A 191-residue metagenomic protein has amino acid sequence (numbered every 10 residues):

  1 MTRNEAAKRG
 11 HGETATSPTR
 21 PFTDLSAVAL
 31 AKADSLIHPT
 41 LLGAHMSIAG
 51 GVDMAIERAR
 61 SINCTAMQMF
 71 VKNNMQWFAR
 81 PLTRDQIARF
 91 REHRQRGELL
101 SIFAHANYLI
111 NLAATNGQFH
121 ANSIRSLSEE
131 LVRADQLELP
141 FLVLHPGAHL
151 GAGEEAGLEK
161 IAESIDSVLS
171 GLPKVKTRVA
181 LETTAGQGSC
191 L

Functional and structural regions predicted by a protein language model:
T23-S26, K32: Short Gly/Ser/Thr- and charged-rich N-terminal loops/segments that act as flexible capping/hinge elements
T40-D53, N111-I124: Active-site mouth loops of central-metabolism enzymes
L42-M46, M67-M69, I102-A106, L142-L144 (+1 more regions): Hydrophobic faces of well-ordered beta-strands that scaffold small-molecule active sites in alpha/beta enzyme cores
H45-A49, K72-N74, A106-L109, G147-H149 (+1 more regions): Active-site beta-loop-alpha junctions enriched in small/polar residues
E57-N63, R84-F103, V132-Q136, L169-K174: Acidic (Asp/Glu)-rich catalytic clusters
M69-I87: Glycine-rich, proline-tolerant flexible connector loops at the mouths of alpha/beta enzymes
L112-L191: Active-site acidic/histidine proton-transfer and metal-coordination neighborhood in alpha/beta enzyme cores
